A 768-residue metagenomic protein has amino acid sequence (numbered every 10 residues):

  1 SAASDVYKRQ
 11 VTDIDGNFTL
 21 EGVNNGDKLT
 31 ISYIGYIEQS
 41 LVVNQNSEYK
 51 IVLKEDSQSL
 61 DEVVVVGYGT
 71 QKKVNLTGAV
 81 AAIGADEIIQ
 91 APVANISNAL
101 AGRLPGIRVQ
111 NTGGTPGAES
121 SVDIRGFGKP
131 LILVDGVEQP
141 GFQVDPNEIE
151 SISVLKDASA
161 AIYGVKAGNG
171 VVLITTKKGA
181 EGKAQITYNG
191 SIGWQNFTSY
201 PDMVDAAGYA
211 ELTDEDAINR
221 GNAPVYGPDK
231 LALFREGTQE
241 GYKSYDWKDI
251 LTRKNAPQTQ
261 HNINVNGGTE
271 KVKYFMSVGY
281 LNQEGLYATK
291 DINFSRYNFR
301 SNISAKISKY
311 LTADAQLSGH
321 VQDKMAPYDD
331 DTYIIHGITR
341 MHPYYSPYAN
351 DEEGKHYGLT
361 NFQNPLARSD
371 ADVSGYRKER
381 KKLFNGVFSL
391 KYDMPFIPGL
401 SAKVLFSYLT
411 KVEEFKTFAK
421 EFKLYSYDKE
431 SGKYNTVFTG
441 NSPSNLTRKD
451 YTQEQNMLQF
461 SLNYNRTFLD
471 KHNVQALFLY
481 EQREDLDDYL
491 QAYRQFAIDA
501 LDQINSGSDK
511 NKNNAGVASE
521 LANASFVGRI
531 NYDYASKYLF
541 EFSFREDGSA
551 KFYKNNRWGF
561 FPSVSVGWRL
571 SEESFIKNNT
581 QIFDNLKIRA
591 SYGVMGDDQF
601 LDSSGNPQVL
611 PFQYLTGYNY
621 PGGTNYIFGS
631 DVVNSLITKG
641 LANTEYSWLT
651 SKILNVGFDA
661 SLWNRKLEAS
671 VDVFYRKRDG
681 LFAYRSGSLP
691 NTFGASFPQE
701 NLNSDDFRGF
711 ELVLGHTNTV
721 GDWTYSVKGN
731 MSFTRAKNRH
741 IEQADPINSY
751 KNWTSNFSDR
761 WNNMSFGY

Functional and structural regions predicted by a protein language model:
S1-R300, T312-D314, L359, W723-Y725: Short, small/polar-rich motifs associated with maturation and membrane association, primarily at protein termini
G16, G136, D351-K355, G432 (+1 more regions): Detector for glycine-centered tight turns/loop "hinges" at secondary-structure junctions
K73-V74, I162-G164, G182-K183, N196-S199 (+5 more regions): Switch/connector loops and helix/strand junctions flanking conserved nucleotide-binding motifs in nucleotide-processing
I88, N302-L311, Q316-V321, D330-H336 (+3 more regions): Extracellular/periplasmic, surface-exposed regions of secreted and cell-surface proteins
L100, P105, R340-Y344, D470: Proline-centered flexible-loop/turn and helix-kink motifs
H342, S346-E353: GHKL/Bergerat-fold ATPase module in large chromosome/replication-associated machines
